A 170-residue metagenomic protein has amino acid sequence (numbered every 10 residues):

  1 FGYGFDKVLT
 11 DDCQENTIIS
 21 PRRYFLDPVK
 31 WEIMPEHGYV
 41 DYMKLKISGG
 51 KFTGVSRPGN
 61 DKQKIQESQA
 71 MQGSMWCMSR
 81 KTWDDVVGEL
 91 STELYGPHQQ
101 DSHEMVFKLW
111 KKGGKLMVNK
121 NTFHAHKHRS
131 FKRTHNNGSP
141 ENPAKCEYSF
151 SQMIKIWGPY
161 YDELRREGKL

Functional and structural regions predicted by a protein language model:
F1-F5, M78: Hydrophobic/aromatic residue at the end of a short beta strand that borders the catalytic acidic motif
G4-P21: Conserved donor-nucleotide/metal-binding helix-loop-beta segment in metal-dependent transferases, i.e., the alpha-helix
L9, W76, K81-V86, L94-T122: A short, conserved alpha-helix in the catalytic core of glycosyltransferases
I19-Y39: Short beta-strand-to-loop element that shapes/binds the nucleotide-sugar donor at the catalytic cleft/hinge
R22, K115-H128, H135-G138: Catalytic beta-strand/loop signature of glycosyltransferases that borders the donor
M34-F52: Nucleo/cytoplasmic regulatory scaffolds in medium-to-very-large eukaryotic proteins
F52-C77: A recurrent flexible, glycine/aromatic-enriched loop bordering the glycosyltransferase active site that acts as
Q72-C77, T82, R133-L170: Terminal low-complexity segments of carbohydrate-biosynthetic enzymes
